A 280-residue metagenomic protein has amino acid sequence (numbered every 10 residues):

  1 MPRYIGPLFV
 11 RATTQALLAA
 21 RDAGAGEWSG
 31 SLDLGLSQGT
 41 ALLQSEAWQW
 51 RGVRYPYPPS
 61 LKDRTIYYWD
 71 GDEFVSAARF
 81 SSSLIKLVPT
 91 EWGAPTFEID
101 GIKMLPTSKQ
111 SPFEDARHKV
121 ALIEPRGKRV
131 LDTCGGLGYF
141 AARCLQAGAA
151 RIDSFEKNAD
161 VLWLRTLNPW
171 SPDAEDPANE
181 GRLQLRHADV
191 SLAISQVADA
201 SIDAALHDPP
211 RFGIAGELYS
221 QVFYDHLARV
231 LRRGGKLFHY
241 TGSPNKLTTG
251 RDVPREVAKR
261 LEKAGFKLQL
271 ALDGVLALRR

Functional and structural regions predicted by a protein language model:
M1-T90: N-terminal auxiliary segments of SAM/dcSAM-dependent transferases
Q110-K128: Conserved alpha-helix/loop element of class I SAM-dependent methyltransferases that forms part of the SAM/SAH-binding
R126-L137, D153: Conserved class I S-adenosyl-L-methionine
L137-A149: Conserved SAM-binding loop of SAM-dependent methyltransferases across substrates and taxa, primarily the Class I
F155-D199: S-adenosyl-L-methionine
Y219-R233: A short glycine-rich, Lys/Arg-flanked "PGG" loop and its adjoining helix->strand segment in the class I
G234-G242: Conserved beta-strand signature within the Rossmann-like core of class I S-adenosyl-L-methionine
S243-R280: Class I S-adenosyl-L-methionine
